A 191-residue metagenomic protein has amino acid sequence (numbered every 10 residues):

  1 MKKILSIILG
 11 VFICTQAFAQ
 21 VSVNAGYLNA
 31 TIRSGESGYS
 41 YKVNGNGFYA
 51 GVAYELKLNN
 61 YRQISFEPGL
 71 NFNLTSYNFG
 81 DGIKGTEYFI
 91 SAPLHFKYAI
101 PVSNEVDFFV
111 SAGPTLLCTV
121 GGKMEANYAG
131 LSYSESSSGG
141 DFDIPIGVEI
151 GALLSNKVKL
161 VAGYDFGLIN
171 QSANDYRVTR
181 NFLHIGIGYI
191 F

Functional and structural regions predicted by a protein language model:
M1-I4, A19-Q20: Positively charged n-region of N-terminal signal peptides that target proteins for export
I4-T15: Sec-dependent N-terminal signal peptides
A17, L56-N60, I100-N104, L154-N156 (+1 more regions): Outer-membrane beta-barrel strand-turn architecture
V21, Y61-I64, N156-A162: Repeated loop/turn-to-beta-strand initiation elements of outer-membrane beta-barrel proteins
Y27-T31, L56, F72-S76, I100 (+3 more regions): Transmembrane beta-strands of outer-membrane beta-barrel pores
Y39-N46, G82-Y88, S132-F142, D175-R180: Replace "Gram-negative outer membrane beta-barrel proteins" with "bacterial and organellar outer membrane beta-barrel
G51-E55, P93-K97, E149, G186-G188: Outer-membrane beta-barrel architecture
T179-F191: Outer-membrane beta-barrel "beta-signal"
